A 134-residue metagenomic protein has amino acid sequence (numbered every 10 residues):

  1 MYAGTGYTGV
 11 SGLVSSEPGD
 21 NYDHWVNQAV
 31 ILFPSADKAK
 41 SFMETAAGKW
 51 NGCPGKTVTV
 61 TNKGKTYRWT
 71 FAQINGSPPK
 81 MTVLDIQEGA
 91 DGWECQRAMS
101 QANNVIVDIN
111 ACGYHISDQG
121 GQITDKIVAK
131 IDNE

Functional and structural regions predicted by a protein language model:
M1-W25, I31: Short, compositionally biased low-complexity segments enriched in polar/charged residues
A3-G6, V60-K63, A102-N104: Extracellular/mature segments of secreted proteins
D23-K56: Mid-length scaffold segments of soluble, non-membrane domains
H24-N27, D91-R97: Short, surface-exposed coil-to-beta transition loops
V30, W69, Q96-M99: Hydrophobic/aromatic beta-strand elements that line small-molecule binding cavities or substrate pockets in beta-rich
L32-K38, Q73-K80, N103: A short, structured loop/turn motif at beta-sheet edges
G48-E94, E134: Short Gly/Thr-rich strand-loop-strand
N104, D108-E134: Surface-exposed amphipathic alpha-helical segments
